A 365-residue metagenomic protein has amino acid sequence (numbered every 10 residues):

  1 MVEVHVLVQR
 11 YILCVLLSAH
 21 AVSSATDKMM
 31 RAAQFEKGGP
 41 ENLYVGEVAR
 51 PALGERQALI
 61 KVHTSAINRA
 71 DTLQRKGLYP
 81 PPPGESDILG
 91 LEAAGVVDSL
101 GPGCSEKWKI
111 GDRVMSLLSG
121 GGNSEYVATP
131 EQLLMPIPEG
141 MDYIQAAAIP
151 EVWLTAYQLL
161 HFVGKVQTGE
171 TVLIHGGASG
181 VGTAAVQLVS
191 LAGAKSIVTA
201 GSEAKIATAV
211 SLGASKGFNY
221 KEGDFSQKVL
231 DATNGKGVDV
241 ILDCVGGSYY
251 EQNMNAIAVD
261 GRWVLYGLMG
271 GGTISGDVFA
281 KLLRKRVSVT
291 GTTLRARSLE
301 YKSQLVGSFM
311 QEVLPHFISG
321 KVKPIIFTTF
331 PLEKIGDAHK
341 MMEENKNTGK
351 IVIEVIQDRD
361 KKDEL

Functional and structural regions predicted by a protein language model:
L7-S23: Cleavable N-terminal signal peptides of Sec/SRP-targeted secreted and luminal proteins
K28, S319-T328, G336-L365: C-terminal capping/lid region of NAD(P)-dependent oxidoreductase domains
A49-I67, L78-G121, L365: Glycine-rich beta-strand-centered segment in the early N-terminal region that forms part of a ligand/cofactor-binding
L73, G84, R113-G176: NAD(P)H dinucleotide-binding glycine-rich loop of Rossmann-like/cofactor-binding domains, especially the beta1-alpha1
A147-G223: Mid-domain Rossmann-like dinucleotide-binding core that forms the NAD(H)/NADP(H) cofactor-binding site
E203, S248-K321, E354-L365: Glycine-rich phosphate-binding loop and adjacent beta-alpha segment of Rossmann(oid) nucleotide-cofactor-binding
F225-G235: Short amphipathic alpha-helix with an adjacent loop that forms part of the alpha/beta core around
